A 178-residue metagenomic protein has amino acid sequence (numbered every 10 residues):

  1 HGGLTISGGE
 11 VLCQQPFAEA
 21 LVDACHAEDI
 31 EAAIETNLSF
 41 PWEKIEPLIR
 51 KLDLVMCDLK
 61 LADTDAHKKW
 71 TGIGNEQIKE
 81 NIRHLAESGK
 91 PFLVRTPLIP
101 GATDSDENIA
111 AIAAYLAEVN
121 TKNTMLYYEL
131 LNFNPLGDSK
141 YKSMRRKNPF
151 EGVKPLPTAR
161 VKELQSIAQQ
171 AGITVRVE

Functional and structural regions predicted by a protein language model:
H1-L136, K140-K142: Conserved AdoMet/S-adenosylmethionine-binding subsite of the radical SAM
K142-E151: Short glycine/proline- and charge-enriched loop/turn segments that cap or connect secondary-structure elements
F150-R160: Short, flexible active-site recognition loops that position polar ligands and cofactors
T158-E178: A cross-taxonomic marker for long C-terminal extensions/tails that follow the last structured domain
